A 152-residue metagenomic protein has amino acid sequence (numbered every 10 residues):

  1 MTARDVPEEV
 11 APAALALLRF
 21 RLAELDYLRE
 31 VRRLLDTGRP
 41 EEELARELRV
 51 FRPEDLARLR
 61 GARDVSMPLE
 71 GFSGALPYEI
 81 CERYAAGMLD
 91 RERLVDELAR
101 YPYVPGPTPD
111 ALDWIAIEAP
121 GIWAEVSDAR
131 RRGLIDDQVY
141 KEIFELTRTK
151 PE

Functional and structural regions predicted by a protein language model:
M1-E152: Acidic, Ser/Pro/Thr-rich low-complexity regulatory regions and the short amphipathic helical interaction modules they
